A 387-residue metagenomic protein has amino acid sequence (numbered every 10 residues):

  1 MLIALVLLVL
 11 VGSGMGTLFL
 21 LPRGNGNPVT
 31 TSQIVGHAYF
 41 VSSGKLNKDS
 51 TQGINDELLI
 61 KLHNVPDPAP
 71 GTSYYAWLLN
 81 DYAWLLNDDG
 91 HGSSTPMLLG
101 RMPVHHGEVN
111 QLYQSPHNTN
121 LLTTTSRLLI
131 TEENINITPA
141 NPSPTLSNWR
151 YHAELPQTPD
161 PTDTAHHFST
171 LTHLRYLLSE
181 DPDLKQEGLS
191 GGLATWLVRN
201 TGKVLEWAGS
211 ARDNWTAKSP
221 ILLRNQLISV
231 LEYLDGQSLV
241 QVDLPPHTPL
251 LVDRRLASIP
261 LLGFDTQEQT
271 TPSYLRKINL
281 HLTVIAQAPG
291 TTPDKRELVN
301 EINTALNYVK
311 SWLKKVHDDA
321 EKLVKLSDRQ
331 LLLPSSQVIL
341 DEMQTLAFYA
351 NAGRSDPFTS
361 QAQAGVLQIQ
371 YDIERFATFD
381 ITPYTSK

Functional and structural regions predicted by a protein language model:
A4-M15: Core hydrophobic alpha-helical transmembrane segments of single-pass membrane proteins
F19-H37: Ser/Thr/Pro/Gly-rich low-complexity linker/stalk segments immediately outside membranes or between
Y39-Y74: Short, surface-exposed binding/anchoring microloops in extracellular/periplasmic proteins
K61-L62, G100-R101, H105-N120: Exposed aromatic-hydrophobic patches
Y74-D81: Aromatic- and Gly/Pro-enriched helix-to-coil junctions and flexible linker segments
L85, S115-H117, I130, A153-K387: Mature extracytoplasmic or organellar-lumen-exposed domains after removal of signal/transit peptides
T119-N134: Short, surface-exposed ligand- or partner-binding patches at beta-edge/loop junctions that are enriched in aromatics
T131-W149: Short acidic/polar inter-strand loop motif in beta-rich domains
